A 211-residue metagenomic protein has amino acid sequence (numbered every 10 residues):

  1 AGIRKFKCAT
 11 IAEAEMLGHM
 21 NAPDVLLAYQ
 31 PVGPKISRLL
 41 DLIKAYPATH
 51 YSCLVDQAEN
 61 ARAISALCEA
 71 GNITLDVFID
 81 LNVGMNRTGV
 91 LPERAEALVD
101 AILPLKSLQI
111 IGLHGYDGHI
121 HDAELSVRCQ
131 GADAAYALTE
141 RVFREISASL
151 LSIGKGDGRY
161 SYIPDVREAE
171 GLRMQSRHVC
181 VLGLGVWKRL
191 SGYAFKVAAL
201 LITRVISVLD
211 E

Functional and structural regions predicted by a protein language model:
G2-C8, S152-G154, E211: Short intrinsically disordered, low-complexity coil segments enriched in acidic
G2-L125: Active-site-proximal beta-alpha core segment in soluble small-molecule metabolic enzymes
D41, A66, A134, R141 (+1 more regions): Charged/polar, solvent-exposed surface patches and flexible loops
N82-Y193: Active-site loop/helix belt of alpha/beta enzymes
L182-E211: Charged (often Lys/Glu-rich) extended helix/loop segments that serve as interaction or gating elements
